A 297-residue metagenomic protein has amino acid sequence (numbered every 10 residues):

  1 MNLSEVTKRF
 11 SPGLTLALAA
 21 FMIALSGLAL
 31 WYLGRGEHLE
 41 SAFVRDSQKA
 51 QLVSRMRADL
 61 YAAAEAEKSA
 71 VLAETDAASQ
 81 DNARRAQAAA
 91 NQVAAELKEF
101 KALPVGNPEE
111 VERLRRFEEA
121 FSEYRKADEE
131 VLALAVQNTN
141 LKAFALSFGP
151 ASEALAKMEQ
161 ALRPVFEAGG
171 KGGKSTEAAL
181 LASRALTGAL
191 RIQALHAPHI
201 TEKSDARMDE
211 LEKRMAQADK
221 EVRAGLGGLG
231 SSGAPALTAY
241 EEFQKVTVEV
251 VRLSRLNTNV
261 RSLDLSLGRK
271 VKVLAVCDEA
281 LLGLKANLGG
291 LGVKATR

Functional and structural regions predicted by a protein language model:
M1-A19, N107-E110, K142-F144, A295-R297: Positive-inside N-terminal membrane-insertion signal
P12, M22, V71, A77-N82 (+3 more regions): Leu/Val/Ala/Ile-rich N-terminal alpha-helices, chiefly Sec-type signal peptides and the beginnings
M22-A63, A102-F121, F144-L190, G227-Y240 (+3 more regions): Amphipathic alpha-helical segments and their boundaries
V44-D81, R85-A88, Q92, E118-V136 (+5 more regions): N-terminal extracytoplasmic segments of bacterial inner-membrane proteins
Q80-V105, D209-L229: Extracytoplasmic ligand-binding sensor domains of the Cache superfamily
E129-A154, V260: Hydrophobic, ordered structural segments
A143-F144, M208-L211, S262: Solenoid-repeat scaffolds in large eukaryotic assemblies
G230, R255, N259-S262: Charged, low-complexity interaction regions
